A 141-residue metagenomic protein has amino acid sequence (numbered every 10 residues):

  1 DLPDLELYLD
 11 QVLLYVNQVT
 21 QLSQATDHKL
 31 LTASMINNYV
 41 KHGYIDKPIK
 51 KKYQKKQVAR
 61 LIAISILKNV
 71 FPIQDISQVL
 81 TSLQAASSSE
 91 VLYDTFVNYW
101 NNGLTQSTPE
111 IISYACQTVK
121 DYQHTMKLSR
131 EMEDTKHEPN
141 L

Functional and structural regions predicted by a protein language model:
D1-S82: Basic helix-turn-helix/winged-helix DNA-binding cores and closely related short helical interaction motifs
V79-L141: Intrinsically disordered, low-complexity, charge-dense segments enriched in Lys/Arg and Glu/Asp interspersed
